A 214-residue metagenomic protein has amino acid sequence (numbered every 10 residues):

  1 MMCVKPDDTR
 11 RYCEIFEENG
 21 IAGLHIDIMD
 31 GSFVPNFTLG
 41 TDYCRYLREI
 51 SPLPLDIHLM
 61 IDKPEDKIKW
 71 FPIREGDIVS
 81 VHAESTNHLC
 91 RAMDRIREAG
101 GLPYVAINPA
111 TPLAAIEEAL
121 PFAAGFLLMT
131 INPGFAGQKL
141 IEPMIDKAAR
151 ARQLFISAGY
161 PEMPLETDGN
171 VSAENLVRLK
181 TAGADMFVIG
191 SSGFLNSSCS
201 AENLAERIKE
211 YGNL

Functional and structural regions predicted by a protein language model:
M1-I78, T86-H88, R95, P103 (+4 more regions): Conserved N-terminal beta1-alpha1 strand-loop-helix module at the mouth
F16, D27, F71, F126 (+4 more regions): Conserved, mostly hydrophobic/aromatic
I28, L59, A83, I107-P109 (+3 more regions): Short secondary-structure boundary segments
S51-I57, R95-N108, L154-T167: Short beta-strand/loop segments at the ligand-binding rim of alpha/beta enzyme cores
F71, P133, I156, Y160: Catalytic-face loop-and-helix region of soluble metabolic enzyme cores
V81-N87, L127-K139, A182-L204: Glycine-rich phosphate-binding active-site loops on the catalytic face of alpha/beta enzymes
P109-M144, R150: Histidine/lysine/aspartate-rich catalytic loop segments that bind and position anionic ligands
Q153, S157-T167, S172-L214: Alpha/beta catalytic cores of nucleotide-metabolism and tRNA/nucleoside-modifying enzymes
